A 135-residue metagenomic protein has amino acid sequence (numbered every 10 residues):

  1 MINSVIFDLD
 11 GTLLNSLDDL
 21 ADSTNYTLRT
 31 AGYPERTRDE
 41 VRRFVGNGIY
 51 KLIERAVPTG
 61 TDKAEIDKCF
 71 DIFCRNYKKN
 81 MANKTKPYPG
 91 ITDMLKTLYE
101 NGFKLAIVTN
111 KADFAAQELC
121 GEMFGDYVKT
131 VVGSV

Functional and structural regions predicted by a protein language model:
M1-R43, E100: Active-site neighborhood of HAD-like aspartate-dependent phosphohydrolases
L17, R38, R42, Y50 (+4 more regions): Short, structured helix-loop boundary elements
D19, S23, G90, A115: Charged catalytic carboxylate motif
R29-A31, E35, L52-G60, K84 (+3 more regions): Substrate-recognition/cap helix-loop segment adjacent to the acidic, metal-dependent catalytic center of Asp-based
G46-K79, T97: A metal-dependent, Asp-based hydrolase signature
